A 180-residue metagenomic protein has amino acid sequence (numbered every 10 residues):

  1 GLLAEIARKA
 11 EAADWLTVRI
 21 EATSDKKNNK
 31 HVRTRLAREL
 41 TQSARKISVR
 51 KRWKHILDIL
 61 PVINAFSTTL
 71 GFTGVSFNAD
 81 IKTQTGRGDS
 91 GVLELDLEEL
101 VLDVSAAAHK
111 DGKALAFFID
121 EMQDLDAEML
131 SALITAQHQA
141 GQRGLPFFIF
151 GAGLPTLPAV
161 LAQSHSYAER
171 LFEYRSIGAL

Functional and structural regions predicted by a protein language model:
G1-L115, L145-F147: P-loop NTPase nucleotide-binding core
A107, K113-L180: The catalytic "switch" region of P-loop NTPases
